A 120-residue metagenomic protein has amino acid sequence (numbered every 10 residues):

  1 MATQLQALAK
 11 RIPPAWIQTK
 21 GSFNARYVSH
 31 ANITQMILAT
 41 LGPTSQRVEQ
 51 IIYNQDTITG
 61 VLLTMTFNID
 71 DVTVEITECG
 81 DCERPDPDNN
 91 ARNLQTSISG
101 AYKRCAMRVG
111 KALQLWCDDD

Functional and structural regions predicted by a protein language model:
M1-A31: N-terminal, Lys/Arg- and Ser/Thr-rich interaction peptides
V28-D120: Positively charged, aromatic-enriched nucleic acid-contacting surfaces
